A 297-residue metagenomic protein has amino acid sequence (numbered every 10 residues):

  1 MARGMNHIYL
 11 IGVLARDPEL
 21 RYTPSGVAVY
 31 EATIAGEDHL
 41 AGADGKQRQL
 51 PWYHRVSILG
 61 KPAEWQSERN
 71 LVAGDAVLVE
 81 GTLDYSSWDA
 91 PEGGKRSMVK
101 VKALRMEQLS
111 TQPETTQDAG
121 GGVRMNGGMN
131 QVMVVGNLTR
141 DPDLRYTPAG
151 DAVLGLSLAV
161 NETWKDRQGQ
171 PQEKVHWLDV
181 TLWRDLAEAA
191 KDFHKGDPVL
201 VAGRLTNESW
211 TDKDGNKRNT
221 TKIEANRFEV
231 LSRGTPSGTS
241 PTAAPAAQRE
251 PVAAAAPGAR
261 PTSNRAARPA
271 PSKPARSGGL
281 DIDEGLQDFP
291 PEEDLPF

Functional and structural regions predicted by a protein language model:
M1-M5, R21-S25, G42-Q47, P91-G94 (+6 more regions): Acidic, gly/ser/pro-rich intrinsically disordered tails
M1-M98, W177: Ordered, small/hydrophobic-rich secondary-structure cores
Y9-R16, I34, A73-Y85, A103 (+4 more regions): OB-fold and OB-like beta-barrel modules that bind single-stranded nucleic acids
P18, G36-L40, G60-P62, P142 (+3 more regions): Short, well-ordered turn and helix-capping elements at secondary-structure junctions
E31-A35, R55-S57, V101, G155-A159 (+2 more regions): Short, acidic/hydrophobic/Gly-rich beta-strand patch recurrent on exposed beta strands that often constitutes part
I58-D89, L182-D212, R218: Beta-rich strand-turn-strand
